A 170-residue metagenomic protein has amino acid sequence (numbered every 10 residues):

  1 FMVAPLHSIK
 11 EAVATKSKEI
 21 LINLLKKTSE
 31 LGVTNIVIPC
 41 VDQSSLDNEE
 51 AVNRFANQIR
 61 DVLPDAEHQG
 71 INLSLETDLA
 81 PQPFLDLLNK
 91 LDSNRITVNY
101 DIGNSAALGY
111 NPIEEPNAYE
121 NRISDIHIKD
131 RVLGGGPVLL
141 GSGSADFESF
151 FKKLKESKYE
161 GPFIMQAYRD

Functional and structural regions predicted by a protein language model:
M2-A4: Aromatic-lined carbohydrate-binding surfaces of glycoside hydrolases
L6-V98, A107: Active-site acidic/histidine proton-transfer and metal-coordination neighborhood in alpha/beta enzyme cores
G32-T34, F84-Y100, N104-D170: Histidine-acidic metal/acid-base catalytic patches
